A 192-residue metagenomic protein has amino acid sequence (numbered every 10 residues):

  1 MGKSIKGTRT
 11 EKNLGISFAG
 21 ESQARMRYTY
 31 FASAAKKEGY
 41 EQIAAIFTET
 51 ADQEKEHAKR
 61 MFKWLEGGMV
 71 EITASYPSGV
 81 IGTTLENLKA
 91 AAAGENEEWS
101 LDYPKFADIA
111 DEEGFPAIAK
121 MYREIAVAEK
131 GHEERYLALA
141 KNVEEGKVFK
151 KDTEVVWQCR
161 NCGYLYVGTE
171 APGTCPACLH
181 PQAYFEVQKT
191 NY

Functional and structural regions predicted by a protein language model:
M1-Y192: Non-heme di-metal
